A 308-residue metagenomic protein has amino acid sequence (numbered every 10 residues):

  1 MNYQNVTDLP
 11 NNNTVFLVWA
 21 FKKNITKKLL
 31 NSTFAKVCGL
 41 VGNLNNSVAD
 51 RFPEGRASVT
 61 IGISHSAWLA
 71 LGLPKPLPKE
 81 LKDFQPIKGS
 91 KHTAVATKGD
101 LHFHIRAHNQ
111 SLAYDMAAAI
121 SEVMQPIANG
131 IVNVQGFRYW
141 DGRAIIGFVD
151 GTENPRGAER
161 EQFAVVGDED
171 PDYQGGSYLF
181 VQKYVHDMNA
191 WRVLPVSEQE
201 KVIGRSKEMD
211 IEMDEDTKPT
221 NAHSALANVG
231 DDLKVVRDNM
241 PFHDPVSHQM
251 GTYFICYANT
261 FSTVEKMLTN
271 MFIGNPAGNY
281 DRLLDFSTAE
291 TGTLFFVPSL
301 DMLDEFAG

Functional and structural regions predicted by a protein language model:
M1-G308: Long, histidine/aromatic-enriched segments associated with O2/redox biology
